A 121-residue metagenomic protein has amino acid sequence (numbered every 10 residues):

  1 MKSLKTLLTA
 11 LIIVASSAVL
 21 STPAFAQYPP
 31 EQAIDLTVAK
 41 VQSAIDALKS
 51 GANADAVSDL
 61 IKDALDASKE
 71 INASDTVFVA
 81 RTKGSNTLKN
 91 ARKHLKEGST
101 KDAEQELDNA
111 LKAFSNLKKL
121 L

Functional and structural regions predicted by a protein language model:
K2-T6, A18-L121: Long, charged/polar, soluble alpha-helical segments
K5-I13: Sec-dependent N-terminal signal peptides
